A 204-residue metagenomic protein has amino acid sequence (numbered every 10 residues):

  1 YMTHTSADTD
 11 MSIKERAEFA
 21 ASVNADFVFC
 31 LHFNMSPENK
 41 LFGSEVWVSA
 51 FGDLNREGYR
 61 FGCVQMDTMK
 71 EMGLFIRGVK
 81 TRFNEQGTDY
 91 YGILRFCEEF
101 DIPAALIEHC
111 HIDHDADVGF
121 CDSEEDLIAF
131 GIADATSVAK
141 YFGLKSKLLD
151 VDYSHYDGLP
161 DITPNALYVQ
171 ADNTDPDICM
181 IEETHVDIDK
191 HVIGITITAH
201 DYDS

Functional and structural regions predicted by a protein language model:
Y1, V23-V28, M72-F75, D101-A105: Loop/turn elements at helix/coil->beta-strand transitions in domains of secreted/extracellular proteins
Y1-R56, R60-F61, E182-I188: Catalytic-core regions of hydrolytic enzymes
T9-A25, Q86-E99, L167: Short, electropositive alpha-helical surface patch
C30-E38, W47, K80-Y156: Active-site-adjacent mobile loop/cap segments within catalytic or ligand-binding domains
G58-E85: Active-site-adjacent substrate-binding region of metalloamidase/peptidase-like peptide-processing proteins
L144-V192, T198-H200: Short, compositionally biased P/S/T/A/G/V-rich stretches that sit at domain boundaries
